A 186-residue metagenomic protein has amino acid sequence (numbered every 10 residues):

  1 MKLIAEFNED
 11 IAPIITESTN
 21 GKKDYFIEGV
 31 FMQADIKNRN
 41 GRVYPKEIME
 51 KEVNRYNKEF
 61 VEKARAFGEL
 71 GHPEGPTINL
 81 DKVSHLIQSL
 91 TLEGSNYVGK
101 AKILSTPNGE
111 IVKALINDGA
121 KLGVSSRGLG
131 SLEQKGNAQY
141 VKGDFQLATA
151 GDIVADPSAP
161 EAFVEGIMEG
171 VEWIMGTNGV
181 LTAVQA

Functional and structural regions predicted by a protein language model:
M1-K63: Polar/acidic, low-complexity leader/linker segments enriched in S/T/G and N/D
L3-I4, P13-E17, G21, F26 (+3 more regions): Residue microenvironments linked to proteolytic maturation and disulfide-stabilized extracellular modules
M32, E69-P73: Acidic/polar N-terminal loop/beta-strand segments that form early-domain functional surfaces
I36, G75, S105-P107: Short, charged/polar surface micro-motifs in flexible loops or helix N-caps
R42-V43, P73-K82: Acidic Ser/Thr/Pro-rich low-complexity disordered segments that often serve as glycosylated linkers/stalks around
